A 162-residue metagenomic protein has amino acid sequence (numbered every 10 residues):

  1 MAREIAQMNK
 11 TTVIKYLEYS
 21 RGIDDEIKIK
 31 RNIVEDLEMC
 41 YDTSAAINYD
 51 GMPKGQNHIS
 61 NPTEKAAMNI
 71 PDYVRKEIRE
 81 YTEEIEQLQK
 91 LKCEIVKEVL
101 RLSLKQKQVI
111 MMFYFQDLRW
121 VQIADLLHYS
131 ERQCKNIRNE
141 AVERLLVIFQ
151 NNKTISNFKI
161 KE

Functional and structural regions predicted by a protein language model:
M1-E98, N151-E162: N-terminal interaction/assembly modules
L91-E94, L102-Q106, I137: N-terminal positioning helix adjacent to the helix-turn-helix/winged-helix DNA-binding module
C93-K97, L118-V121, H128-S130: Catalytic phosphate/metal-binding cores of nucleic-acid and nucleotide-processing enzymes, i.e., regions that mediate
R101-L118: Short amphipathic alpha helix immediately N-terminal
V109-I110, Q122-D125, C134: Hydrophobic positions on the alpha-helical face of helix-turn-helix-like DNA-binding modules
H128-Q150: DNA-recognition helix of helix-turn-helix
